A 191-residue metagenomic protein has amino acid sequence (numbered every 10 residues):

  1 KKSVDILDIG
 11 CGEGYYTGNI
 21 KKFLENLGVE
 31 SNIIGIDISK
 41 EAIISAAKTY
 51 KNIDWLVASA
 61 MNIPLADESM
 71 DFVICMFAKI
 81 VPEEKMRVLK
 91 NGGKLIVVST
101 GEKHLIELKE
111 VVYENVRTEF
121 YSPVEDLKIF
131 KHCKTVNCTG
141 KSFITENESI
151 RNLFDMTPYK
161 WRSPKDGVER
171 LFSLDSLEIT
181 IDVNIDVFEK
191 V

Functional and structural regions predicted by a protein language model:
S3-G12: Conserved class I S-adenosyl-L-methionine
E13-G28: Conserved SAM-binding loop of SAM-dependent methyltransferases across substrates and taxa, primarily the Class I
S39: Conserved SAM/SAH-binding beta-strand->alpha-helix loop
K51-A60: Conserved SAM-binding strand-loop segment of SAM-dependent methyltransferases
M61-F72: A short acidic, Gly/Pro-enriched loop at the edge of an enzyme's catalytic core that lines a small-molecule cofactor
P82-I96: A short glycine-rich, Lys/Arg-flanked "PGG" loop and its adjoining helix->strand segment in the class I
K94-E125: Conserved class I S-adenosyl-L-methionine
T139-V191: Conserved Class I S-adenosyl-L-methionine
